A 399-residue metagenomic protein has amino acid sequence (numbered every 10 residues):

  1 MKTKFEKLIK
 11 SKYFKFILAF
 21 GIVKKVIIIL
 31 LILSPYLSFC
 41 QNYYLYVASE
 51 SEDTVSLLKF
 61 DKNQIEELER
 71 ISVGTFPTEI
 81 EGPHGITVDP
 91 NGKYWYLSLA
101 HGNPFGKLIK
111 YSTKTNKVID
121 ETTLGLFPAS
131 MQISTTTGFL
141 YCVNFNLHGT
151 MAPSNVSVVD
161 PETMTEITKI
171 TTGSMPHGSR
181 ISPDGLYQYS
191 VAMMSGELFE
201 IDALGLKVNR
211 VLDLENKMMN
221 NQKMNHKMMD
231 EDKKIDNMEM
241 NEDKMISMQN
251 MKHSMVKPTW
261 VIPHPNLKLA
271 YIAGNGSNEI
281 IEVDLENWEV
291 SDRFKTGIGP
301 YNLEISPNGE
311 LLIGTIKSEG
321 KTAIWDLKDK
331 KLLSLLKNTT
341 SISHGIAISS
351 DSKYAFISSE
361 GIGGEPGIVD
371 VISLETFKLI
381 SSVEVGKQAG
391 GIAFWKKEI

Functional and structural regions predicted by a protein language model:
M1-I22: N-terminal secretory signal peptides that target proteins for export/translocation
I17, L30-L31: Small-residue packing motifs within transmembrane alpha-helices
K24-I29: Sec-dependent signal peptide recognition, specifically the positively charged N-region followed immediately by
C40-I399: Predominantly soluble domains enriched in secretory-pathway, periplasmic, or organellar proteins
